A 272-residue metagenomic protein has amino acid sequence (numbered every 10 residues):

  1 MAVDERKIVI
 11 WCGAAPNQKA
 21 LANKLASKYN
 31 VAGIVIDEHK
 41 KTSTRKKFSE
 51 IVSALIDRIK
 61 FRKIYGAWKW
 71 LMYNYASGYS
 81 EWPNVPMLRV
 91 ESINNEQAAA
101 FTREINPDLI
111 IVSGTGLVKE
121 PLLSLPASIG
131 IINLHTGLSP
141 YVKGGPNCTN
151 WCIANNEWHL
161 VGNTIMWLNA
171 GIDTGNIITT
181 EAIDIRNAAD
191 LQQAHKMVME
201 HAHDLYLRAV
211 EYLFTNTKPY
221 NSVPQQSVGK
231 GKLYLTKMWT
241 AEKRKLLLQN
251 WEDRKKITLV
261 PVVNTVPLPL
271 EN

Functional and structural regions predicted by a protein language model:
M1-N272: One-carbon transfer enzymes
